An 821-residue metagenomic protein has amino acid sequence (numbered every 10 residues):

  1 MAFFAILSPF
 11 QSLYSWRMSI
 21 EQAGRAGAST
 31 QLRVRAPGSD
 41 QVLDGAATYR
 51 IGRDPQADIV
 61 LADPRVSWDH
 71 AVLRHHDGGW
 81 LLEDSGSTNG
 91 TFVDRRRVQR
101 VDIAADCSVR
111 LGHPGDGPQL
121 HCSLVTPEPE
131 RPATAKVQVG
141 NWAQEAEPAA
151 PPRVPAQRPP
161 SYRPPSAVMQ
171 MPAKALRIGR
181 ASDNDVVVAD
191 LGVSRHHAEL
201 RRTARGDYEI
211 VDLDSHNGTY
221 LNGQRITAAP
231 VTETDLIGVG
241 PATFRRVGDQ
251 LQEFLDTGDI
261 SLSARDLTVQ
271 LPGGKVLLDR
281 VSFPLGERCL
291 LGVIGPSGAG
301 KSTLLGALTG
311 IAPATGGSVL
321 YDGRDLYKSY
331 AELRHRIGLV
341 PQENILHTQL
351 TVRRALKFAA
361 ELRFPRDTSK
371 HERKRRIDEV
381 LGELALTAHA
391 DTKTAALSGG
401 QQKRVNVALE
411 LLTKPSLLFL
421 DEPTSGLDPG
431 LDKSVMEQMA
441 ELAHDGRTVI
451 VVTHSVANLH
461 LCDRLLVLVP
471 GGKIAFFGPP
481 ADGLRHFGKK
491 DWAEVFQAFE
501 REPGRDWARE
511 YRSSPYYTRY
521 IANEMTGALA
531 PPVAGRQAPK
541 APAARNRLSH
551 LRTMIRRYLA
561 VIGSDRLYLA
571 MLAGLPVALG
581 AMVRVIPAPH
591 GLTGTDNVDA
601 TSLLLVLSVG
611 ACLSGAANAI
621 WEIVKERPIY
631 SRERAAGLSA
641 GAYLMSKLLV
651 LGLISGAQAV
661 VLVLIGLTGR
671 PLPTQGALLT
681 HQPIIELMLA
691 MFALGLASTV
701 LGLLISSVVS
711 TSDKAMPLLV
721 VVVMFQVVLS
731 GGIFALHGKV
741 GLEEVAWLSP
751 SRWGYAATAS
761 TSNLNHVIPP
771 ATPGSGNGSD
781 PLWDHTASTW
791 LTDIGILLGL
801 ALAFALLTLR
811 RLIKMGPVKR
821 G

Functional and structural regions predicted by a protein language model:
P9-S12, G38-H113, M169-P241: Forkhead-associated
V93, L221, G317-D325, L333: Conserved ABC transporter NBD signature motif
D207-E209, H216-N217, L221-N222, T232-L236 (+14 more regions): Topological signature of polytopic alpha-helical transporters
T309: Helix-to-loop junction immediately C-terminal to a conserved catalytic motif
T348-P365: Q-loop/switch helix immediately C-terminal to the Walker
K357, E361, E372-H389: Conserved ABC ATPase "signature" region
E410-L412: ABC ATPase C-loop
K489-W492, A560-G821: Membrane-spanning alpha-helical segments of multipass transporters and channels
